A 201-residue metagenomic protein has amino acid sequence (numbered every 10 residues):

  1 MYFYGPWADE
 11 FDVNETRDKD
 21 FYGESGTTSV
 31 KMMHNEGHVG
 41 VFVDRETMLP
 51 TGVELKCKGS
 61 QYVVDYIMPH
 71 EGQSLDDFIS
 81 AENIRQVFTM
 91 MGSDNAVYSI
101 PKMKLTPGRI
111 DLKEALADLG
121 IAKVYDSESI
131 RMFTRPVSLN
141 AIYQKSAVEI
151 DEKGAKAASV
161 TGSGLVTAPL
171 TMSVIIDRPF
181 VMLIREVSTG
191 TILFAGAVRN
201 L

Functional and structural regions predicted by a protein language model:
M1-L201: Mature hydrolase/peptidase catalytic cores and their serpin-fold inhibitory cores, especially in secreted
